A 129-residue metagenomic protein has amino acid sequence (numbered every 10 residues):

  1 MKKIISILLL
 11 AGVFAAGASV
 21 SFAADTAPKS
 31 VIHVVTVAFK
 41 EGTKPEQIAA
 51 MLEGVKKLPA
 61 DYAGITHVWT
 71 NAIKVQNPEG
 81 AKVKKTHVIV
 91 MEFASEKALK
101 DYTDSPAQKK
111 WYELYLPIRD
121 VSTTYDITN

Functional and structural regions predicted by a protein language model:
M1-I4: Positively charged n-region of N-terminal signal peptides that target proteins for export
I7-G17: Bacterial N-terminal signal peptides
V20-A24: Boundary at the C-terminal end of the N-terminal hydrophobic targeting segment
T26, P45, K57-I65, V83 (+1 more regions): An amphipathic, aromatic/His-enriched active-site/gating alpha helix that lines ligand/cofactor pockets
S30-F39, N71, Q76-T103: Short, well-ordered beta-strand segments in beta-rich or mixed alpha/beta enzyme and ligand-binding folds
V31-L58: N-terminal targeting signals for Sec/Tat export/insertion, comprising classic cleavable signal peptides
M51-L52, V68, E92: Non-catalytic interaction surface on structured domains
W69-K74, D126-T128: A general secondary-structure junction signal
